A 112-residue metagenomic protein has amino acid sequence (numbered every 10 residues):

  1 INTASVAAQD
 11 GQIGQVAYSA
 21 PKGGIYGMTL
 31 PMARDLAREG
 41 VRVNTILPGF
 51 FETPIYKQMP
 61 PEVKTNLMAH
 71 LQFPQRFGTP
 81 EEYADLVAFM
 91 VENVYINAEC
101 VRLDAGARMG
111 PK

Functional and structural regions predicted by a protein language model:
N2, T45, C100-R102: Conserved beta-strand scaffold in the Rossmann-like NAD(H)/NADP(H)-binding core of dehydrogenases/reductases
S5: Residue(s) in the substrate-gating loop at a strand-loop-helix junction that position the organic substrate next
A8-D10, M109: Conserved catalytic-site region of short-chain dehydrogenase/reductase
P21, T29: Active-site helix of classical SDR
R34-R38: Alpha-helical segment proximal to the catalytic Tyr-Lys
L47-Q58: Short, flexible catalytic-loop segment of classical short-chain dehydrogenase/reductase
E62-E82: Catalytic Tyr-x(3-8)-Lys segment
T79-L103, R108: C-terminal substrate-recognition "lid" of short-chain dehydrogenase/reductases
